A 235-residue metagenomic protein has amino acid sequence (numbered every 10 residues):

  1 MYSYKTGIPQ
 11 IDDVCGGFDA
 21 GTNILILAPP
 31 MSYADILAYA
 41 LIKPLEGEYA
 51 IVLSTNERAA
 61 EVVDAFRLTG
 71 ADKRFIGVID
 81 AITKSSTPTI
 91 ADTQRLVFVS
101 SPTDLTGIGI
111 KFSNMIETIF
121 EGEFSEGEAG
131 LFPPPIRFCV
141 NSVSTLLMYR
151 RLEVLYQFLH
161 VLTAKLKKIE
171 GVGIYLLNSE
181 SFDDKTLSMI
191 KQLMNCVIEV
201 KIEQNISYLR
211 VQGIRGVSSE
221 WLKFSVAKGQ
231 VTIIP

Functional and structural regions predicted by a protein language model:
Y2-A65: Glycine-rich P-loop/Walker A and Walker A-like loops and their local beta1-loop-alpha1 context in P-loop NTPases
G21-T22, G47-Y49, R74, I169-G171 (+1 more regions): Short glycine-/polar-rich loops that comprise or flank the Walker A/P-loop and associated switch/sensor motifs
L25, I51, R137-V140, I174: Structural motif
M31-Y33, R58, S85, S144-L152 (+1 more regions): Short acidic, S/G/P-rich loop/turn micro-motifs used as interaction or catalytic elements
N56-A59, V63-T106: Nucleotide-state-sensitive switch-loop elements of NTP-binding domains
S85-V161: Phosphate-binding/switch loop-helix module in NTP-utilizing enzymes
R150, V154-S181: Substrate-engagement module of ASCE P-loop NTPases
G171, L176-P235: Phosphate-binding/switch region of NTP-binding enzymes
